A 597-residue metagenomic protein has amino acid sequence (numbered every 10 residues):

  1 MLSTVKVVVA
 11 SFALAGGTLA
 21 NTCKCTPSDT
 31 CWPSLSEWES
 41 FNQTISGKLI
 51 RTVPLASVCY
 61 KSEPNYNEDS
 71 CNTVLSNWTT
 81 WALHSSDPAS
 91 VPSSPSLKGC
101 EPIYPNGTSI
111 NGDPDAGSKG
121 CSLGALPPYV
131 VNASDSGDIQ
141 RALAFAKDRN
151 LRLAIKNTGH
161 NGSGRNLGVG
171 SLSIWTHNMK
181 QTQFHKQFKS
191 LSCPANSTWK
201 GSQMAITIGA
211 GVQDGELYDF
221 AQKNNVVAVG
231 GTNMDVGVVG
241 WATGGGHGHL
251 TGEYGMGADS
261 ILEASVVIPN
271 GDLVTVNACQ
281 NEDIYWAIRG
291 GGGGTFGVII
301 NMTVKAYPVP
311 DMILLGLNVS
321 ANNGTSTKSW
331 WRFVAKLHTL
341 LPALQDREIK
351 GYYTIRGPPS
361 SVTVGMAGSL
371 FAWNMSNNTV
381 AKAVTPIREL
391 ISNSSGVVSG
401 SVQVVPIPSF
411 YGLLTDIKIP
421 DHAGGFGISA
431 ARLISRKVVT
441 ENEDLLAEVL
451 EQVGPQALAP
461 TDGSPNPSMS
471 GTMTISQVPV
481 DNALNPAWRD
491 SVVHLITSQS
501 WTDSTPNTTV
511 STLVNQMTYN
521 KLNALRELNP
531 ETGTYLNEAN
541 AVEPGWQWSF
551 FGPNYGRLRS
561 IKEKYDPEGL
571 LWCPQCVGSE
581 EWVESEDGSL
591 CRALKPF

Functional and structural regions predicted by a protein language model:
M1-A20: Fungal secretory targeting signals
L2, L19-F597: Soluble FAD-dependent oxygen oxidases
